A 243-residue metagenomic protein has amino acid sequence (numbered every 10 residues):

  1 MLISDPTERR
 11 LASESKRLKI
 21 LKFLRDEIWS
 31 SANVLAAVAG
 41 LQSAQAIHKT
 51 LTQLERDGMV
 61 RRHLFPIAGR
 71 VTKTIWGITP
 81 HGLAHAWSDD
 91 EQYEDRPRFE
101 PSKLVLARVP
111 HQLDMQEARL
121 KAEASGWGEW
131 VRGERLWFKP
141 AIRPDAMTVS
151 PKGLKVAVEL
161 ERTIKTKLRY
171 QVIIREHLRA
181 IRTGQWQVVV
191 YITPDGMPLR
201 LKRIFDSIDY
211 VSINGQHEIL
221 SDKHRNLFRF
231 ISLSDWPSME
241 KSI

Functional and structural regions predicted by a protein language model:
M1-P97: Nuclease-adjacent, charged terminal/linker segments that flank catalytic cores
I3-S4, A12, R17-F23, A32 (+3 more regions): Non-catalytic C-terminal interaction segments of nucleic acid-processing enzymes
S15, R70-V71, P110-L113, A141: A generic fold-level signal
A39, L51-E55, A86, A118-G126 (+2 more regions): Hydrophobic, Leu/Ile/Phe/Ala-enriched alpha-helical segments that form helix-helix packing faces
H63, L106-P110, R119-A157, R162-V172: Active-site metal-binding core of divalent-cation-utilizing nuclease and nuclease-like domains
E94-E100, K152-V156: Short, basic/glycine-rich phosphate-binding loops at helix/coil junctions that contact nucleotide phosphates
R98-M115: A short, highly charged nucleic-acid-interacting micro-segment common to nuclease and nuclease-linked defense proteins
